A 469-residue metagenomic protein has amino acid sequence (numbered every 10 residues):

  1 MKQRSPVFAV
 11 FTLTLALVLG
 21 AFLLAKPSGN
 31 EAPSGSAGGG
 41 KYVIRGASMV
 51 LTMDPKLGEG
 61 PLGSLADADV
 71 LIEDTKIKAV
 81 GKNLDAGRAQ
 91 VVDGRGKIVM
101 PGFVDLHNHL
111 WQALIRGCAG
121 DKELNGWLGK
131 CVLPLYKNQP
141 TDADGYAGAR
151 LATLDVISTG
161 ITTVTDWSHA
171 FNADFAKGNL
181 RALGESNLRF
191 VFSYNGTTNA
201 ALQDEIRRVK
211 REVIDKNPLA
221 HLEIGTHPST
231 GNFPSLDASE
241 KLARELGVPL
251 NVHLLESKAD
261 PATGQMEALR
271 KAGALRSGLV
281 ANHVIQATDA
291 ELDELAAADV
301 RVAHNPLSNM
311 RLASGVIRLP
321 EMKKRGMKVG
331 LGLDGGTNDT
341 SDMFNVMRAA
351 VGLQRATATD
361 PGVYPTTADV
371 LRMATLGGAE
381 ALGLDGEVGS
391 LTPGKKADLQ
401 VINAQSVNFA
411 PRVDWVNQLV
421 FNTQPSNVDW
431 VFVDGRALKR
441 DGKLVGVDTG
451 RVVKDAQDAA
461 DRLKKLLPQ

Functional and structural regions predicted by a protein language model:
R4-F11, V18-A68, E73, N83 (+1 more regions): Active-site microenvironment of metallo-dependent hydrolases
N30, S168, N172-L292: Metal-coordinating catalytic core of metallo-dependent amide/deamination hydrolases
Y42-R45, E73, D85-N125, R150 (+1 more regions): Replace "His-x-His-based motif
A47, V70, T75, G96 (+16 more regions): Divalent metal-coordination and catalytic microenvironments
L114-G145, S186-N187, I214, K258-G278 (+2 more regions): Active-site gating loops and adjacent loop-to-helix segments of metal-dependent hydrolytic enzymes
C118-N187, R207-K216, Q457-A459: Alpha-helical scaffold segments that flank or form the walls of functional sites
A176, L202-E205, S235-L236, K258-L269 (+5 more regions): Histidine/acidic-residue-rich catalytic or RNA/ligand-binding cores of hydrolases and nuclease-related proteins
K271-G278, P320-S406, N422-P425: His/Asp/Glu-enriched, well-ordered alpha-helical/loop segment that forms or immediately abuts the divalent-metal
